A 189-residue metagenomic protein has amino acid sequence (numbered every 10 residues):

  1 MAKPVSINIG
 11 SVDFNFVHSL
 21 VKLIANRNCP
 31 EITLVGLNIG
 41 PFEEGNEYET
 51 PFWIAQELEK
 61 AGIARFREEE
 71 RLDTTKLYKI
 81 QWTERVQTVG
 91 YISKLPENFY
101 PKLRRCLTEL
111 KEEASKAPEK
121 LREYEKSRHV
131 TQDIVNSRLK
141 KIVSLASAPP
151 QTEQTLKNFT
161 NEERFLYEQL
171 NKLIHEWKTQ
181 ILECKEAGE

Functional and structural regions predicted by a protein language model:
M1-E31, V35: N-terminal, Lys/Arg-enriched amphipathic/low-complexity engagement segments that precede the first folded domain
A2-D13, R71-E189: Charge/polar-rich, low-complexity and marginally structured segments
V17-S19, E44-G45, P51, T88-I92: Short N-terminal secondary-structure initiator segments
L23-A25, T50, F66, L103 (+1 more regions): Generic structural hydrophobic/aromatic packing signal, biased to beta-strands
C29-L72: Compact, well-ordered interaction domains used in eukaryotic information-processing assemblies
